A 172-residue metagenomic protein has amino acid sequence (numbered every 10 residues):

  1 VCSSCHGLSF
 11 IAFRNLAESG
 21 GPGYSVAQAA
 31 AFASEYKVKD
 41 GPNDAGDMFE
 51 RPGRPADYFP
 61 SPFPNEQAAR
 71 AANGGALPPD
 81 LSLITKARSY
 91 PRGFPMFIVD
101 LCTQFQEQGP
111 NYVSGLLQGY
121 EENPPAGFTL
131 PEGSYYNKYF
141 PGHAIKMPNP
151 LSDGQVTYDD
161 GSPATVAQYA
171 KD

Functional and structural regions predicted by a protein language model:
C2-S9: The canonical Cys-X-X-Cys-His
S9-N15: Iron-sulfur (Fe-S) cluster-binding segments and ferredoxin-like electron-carrier domains, especially [2Fe-2S]
N15-G161, V166-K171: Extracytoplasmic electron-transfer domains, predominantly the class I c-type cytochrome c fold
